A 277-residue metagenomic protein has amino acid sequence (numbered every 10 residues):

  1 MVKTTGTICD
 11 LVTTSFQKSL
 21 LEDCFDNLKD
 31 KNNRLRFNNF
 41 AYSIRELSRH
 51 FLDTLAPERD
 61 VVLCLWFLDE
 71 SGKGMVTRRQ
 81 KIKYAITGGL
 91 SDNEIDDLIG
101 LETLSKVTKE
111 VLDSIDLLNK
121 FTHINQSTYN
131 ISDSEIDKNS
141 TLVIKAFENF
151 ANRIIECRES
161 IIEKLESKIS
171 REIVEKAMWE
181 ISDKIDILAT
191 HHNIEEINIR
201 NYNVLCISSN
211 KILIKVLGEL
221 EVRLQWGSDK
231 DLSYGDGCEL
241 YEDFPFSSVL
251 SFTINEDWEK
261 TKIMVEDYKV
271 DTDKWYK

Functional and structural regions predicted by a protein language model:
M1-N38: Charged alpha-helical initiation segments
F16-D23, S43, H50, E110 (+2 more regions): Amphipathic, well-ordered alpha-helical segments in soluble domains
F25, R36-R59: Short, hydrophobic, well-ordered secondary-structure elements
L52-C64, S127-S132, N152-S160, G227-D231: Short, solvent-exposed secondary-structure capping/transition elements
E70-D97: Alpha-helical interaction scaffolds
T87-S114, Y202-I207: Short, mixed-charge amphipathic alpha-helical segments
T103-I154: Charge-enriched, short contiguous segments at helix-coil
L142-K277: Cystatin/cathelin-like cysteine-protease inhibitor module
